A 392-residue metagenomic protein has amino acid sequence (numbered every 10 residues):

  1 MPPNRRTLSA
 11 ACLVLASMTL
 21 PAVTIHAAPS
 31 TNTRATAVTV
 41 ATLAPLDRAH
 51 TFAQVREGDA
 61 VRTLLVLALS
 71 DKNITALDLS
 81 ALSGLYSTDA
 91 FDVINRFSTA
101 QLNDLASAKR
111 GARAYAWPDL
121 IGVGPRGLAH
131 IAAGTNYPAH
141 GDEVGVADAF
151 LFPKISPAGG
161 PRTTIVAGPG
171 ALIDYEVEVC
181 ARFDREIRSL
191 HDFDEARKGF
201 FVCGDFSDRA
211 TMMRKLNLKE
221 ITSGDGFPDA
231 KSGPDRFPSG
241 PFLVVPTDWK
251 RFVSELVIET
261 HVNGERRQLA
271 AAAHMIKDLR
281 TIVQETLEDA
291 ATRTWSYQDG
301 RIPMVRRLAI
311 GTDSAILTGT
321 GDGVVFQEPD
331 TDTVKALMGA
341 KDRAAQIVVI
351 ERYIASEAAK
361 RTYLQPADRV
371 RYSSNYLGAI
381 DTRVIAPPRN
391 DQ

Functional and structural regions predicted by a protein language model:
M1-N4: N-terminal secretory signal peptides that target proteins for export/translocation
R6-S9: N-terminal export leaders
A11-L20: Bacterial N-terminal signal peptides
A22-A27: Boundary at the C-terminal end of the N-terminal hydrophobic targeting segment
P29-A60, L69-K72, D78-A271, R280-T281 (+5 more regions): Active-site microenvironments in enzyme catalytic cores
V38-T39, I282-L364: A conserved acidic, glycine/proline-rich C-terminal tail/linker
V177, T312-S314, T320, D368 (+1 more regions): Structural motif
A344-Q392: Conserved glycine-rich phosphate/nucleotide-binding loop and adjacent Mg2+-coordinating catalytic segment
